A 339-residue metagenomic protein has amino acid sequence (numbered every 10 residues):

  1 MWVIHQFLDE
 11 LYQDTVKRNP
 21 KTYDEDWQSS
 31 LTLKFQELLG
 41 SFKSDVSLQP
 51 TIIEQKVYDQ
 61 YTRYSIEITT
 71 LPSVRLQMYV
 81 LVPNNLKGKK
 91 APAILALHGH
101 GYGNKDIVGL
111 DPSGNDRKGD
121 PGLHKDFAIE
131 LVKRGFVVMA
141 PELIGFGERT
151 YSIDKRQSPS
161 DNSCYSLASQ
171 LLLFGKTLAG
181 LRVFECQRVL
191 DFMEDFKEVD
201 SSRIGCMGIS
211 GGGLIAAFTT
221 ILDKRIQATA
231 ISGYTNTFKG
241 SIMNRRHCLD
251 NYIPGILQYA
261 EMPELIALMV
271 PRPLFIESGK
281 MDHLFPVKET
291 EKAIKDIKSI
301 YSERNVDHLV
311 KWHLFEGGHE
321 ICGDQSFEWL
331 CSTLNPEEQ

Functional and structural regions predicted by a protein language model:
M1-T62, T70, Q339: N-terminal targeting or regulatory segments adjacent to alpha/beta-hydrolase or S9 domains
V57, T69-L71, M78-K89: Short beta-strand-to-loop junctions in surface cap/lid or active-site-entrance loops
M78, K89-G101: Short beta-strand element of the alpha/beta-hydrolase
H98-F184, D195, S241-R245: Cap/lid segment of the alpha/beta-hydrolase catalytic domain
R188, I226-I266, P271, L284-A293 (+1 more regions): Mobile cap/lid helix-loop segments that gate and shape the active-site cleft of serine hydrolases
E198-S210: Alpha/beta-hydrolase fold nucleophile elbow
M269, I276-S278: Short beta-strand/loop motif that positions the catalytic acidic residue of the alpha/beta-hydrolase fold
K295, Y301-Q339: C-terminal catalytic histidine-bearing segment of alpha/beta-hydrolase fold enzymes
